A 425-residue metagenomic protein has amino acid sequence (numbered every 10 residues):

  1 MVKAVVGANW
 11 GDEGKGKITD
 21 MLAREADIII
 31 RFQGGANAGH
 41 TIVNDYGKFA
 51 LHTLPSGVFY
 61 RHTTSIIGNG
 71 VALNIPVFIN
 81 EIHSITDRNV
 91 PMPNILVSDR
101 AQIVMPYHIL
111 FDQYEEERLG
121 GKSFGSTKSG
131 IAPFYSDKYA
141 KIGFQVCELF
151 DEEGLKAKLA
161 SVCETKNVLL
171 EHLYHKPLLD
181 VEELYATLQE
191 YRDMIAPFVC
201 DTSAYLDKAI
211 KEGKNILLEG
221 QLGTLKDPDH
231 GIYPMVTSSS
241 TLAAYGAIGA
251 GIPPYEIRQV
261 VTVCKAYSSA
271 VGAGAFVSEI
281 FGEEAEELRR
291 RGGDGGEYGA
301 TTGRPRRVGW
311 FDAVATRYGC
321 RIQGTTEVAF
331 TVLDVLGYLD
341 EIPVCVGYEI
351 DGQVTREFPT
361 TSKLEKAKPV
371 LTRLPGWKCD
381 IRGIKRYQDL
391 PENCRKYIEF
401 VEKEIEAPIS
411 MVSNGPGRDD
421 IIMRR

Functional and structural regions predicted by a protein language model:
M1-R425: Non-transmembrane, aqueous-exposed alpha-helical and coiled segments at domain scale
